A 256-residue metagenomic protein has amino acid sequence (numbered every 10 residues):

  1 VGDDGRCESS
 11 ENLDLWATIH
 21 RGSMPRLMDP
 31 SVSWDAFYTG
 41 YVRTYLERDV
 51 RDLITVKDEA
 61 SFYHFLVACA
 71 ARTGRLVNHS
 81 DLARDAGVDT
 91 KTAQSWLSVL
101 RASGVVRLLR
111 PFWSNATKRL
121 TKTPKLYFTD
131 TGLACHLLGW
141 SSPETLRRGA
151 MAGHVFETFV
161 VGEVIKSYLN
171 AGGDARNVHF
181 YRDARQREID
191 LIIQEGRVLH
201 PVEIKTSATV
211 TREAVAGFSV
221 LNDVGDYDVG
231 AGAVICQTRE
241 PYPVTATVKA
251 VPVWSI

Functional and structural regions predicted by a protein language model:
V1, Q237-I256: Domain-level recognition of nuclease-like catalytic cores that cleave nucleotide substrates
G2-T44: Amphipathic alpha-helical "lid/sensor" segments that cap RecA-like P-loop NTPase cores
M28-L199: Accessory nucleic acid-recognition modules appended to NTPase machines
H136, T211-E213, P241-T245: Switch/connector loops and helix/strand junctions flanking conserved nucleotide-binding motifs in nucleotide-processing
R182, K205, I235-C236: Short beta-strand/turn micro-motifs composed of small residues that flank or help shape donor/cofactor-binding pockets
Q194, P201-T209: Active-site ExK catalytic segment of metal-dependent nucleases
R197, V224-D226, T238, V248: Structural signature of nuclease core domains in nucleic-acid processing machines
S207, R212-D228, G232: Short, charged, amphipathic alpha-helix that recurs within catalytic cores of restriction-modification and other
